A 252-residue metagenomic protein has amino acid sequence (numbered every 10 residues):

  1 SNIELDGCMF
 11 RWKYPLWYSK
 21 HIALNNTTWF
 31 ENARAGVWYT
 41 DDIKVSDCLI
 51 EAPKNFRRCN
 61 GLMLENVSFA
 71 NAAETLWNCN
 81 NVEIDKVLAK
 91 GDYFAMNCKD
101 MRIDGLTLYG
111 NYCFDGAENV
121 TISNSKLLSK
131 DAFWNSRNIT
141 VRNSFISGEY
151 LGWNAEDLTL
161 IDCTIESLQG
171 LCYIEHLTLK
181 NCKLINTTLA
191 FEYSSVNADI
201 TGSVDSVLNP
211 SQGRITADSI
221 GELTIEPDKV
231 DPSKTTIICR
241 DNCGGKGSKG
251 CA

Functional and structural regions predicted by a protein language model:
S1-A252: Long, distal/terminal scaffolding or interaction modules with repetitive or compositionally biased sequence
